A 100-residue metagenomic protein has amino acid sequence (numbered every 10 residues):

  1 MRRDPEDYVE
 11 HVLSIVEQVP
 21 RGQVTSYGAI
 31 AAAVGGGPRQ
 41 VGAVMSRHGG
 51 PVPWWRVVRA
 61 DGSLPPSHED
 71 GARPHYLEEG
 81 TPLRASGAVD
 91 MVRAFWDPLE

Functional and structural regions predicted by a protein language model:
M1-E100: Nucleic acid-binding interface residues in structured DNA/RNA-binding domains, emphasizing the DNA-engaging scaffolds
